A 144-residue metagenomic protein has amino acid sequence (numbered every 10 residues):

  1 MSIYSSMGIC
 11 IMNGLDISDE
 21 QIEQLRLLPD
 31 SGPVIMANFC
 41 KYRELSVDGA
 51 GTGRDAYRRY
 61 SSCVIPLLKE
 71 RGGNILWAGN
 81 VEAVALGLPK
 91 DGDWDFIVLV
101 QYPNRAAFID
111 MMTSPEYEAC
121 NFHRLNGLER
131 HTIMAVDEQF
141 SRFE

Functional and structural regions predicted by a protein language model:
S2-F96, P103, A107, D137-E144: Short S/T/G/P-rich N-terminal loop/turn motif that feeds into the first structured element of a domain
L99, R105-E144: Short, Lys/Arg-rich amphipathic alpha-helical interaction segments that bind nucleic acids or acidic protein surfaces
